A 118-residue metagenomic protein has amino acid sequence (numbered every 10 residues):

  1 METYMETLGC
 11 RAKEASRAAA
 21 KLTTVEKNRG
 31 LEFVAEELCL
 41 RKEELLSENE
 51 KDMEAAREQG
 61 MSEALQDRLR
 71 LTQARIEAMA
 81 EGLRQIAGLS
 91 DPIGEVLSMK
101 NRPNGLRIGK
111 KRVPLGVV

Functional and structural regions predicted by a protein language model:
M1-I108: N-terminal Rossmann-like NAD(P)+-binding subdomain of aldehyde/semialdehyde dehydrogenases
L106, R112-V117: Short coil/turn connectors at secondary-structure junctions
